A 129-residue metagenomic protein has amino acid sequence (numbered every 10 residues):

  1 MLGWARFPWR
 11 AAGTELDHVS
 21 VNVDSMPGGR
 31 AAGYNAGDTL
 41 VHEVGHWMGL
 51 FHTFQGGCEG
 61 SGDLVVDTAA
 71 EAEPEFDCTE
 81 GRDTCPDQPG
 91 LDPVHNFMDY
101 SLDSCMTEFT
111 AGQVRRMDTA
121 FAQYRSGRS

Functional and structural regions predicted by a protein language model:
M1-G3, A11, A31, G60 (+3 more regions): Intrinsically disordered, low-complexity segments enriched in small/polar residues
M1-Q55: Active-site-proximal segment of zinc-dependent metalloprotease catalytic domains
P8-A11, V23, C58, A69 (+2 more regions): Solvent-exposed, flexible loop/coil residues
P8-R10, D38, R82, R115-M117 (+1 more regions): General N-terminal targeting signals
L16-S20, L102-F109: Short, exposed beta-strand "edge-strand" segments with a Pro/Gly-rich flavor and a Y/T-containing core
Y34-T107: The catalytic-center signature of Zn2+-dependent metalloproteases
C105-S129: Pan-zinc metallopeptidase signature
